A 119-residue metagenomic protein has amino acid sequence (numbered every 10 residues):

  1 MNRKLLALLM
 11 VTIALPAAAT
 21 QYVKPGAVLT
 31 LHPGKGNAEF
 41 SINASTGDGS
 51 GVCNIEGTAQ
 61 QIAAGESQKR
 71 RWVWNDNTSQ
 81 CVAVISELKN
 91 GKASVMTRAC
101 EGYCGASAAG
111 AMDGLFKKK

Functional and structural regions predicted by a protein language model:
M1-K4: Positively charged n-region of N-terminal signal peptides that target proteins for export
L6-L9: Sec-dependent N-terminal signal peptides
A14-P16: N-terminal signal peptide c-region/cleavage motif recognized by signal peptidases
A19-A83, G102-K119: Central antiparallel beta-sheet cores of small beta-barrel/beta-sandwich binding domains
A83-G91: Extended Gly/Ser/Thr-rich low-complexity repeat segments, especially those forming or decorating extracellular
N90-A106: Non-cytosolic coordination micro-motifs
